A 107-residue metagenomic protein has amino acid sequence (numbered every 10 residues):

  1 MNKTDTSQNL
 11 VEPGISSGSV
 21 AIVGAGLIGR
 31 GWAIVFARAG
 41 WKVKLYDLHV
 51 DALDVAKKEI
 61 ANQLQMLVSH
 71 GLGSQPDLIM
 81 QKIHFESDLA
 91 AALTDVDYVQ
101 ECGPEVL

Functional and structural regions predicted by a protein language model:
N2-Q63: NAD(P)+-binding Rossmann beta1-loop-alpha1 motif at the extreme N-terminus of oxidoreductases
L48-V55, M66-L107: Rossmann-like NAD(P)-binding element
